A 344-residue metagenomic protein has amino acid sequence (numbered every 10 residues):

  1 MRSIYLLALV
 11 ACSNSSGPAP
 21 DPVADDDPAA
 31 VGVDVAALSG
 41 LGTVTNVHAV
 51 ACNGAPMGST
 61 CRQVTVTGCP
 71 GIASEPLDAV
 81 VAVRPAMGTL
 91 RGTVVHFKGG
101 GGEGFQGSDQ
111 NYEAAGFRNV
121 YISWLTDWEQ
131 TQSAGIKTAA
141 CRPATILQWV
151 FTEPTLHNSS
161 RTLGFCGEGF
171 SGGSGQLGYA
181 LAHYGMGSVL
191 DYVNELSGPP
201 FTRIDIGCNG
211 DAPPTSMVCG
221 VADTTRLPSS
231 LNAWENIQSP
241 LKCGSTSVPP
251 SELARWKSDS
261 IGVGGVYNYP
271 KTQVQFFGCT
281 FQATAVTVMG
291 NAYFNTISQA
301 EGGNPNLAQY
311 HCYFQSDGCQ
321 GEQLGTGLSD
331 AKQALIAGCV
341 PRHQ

Functional and structural regions predicted by a protein language model:
M1-S3, L7-A37: Ser/Thr-rich, Pro/Gly/Ala-heavy low-complexity intrinsically disordered linkers and tails of secreted extracellular
R62-Q63, P70-A86: A short loop-to-beta-strand scaffold at the N-terminal edge of the catalytic core in hydrolase folds
V80-R84, T89-G99: Short beta-strand element of the alpha/beta-hydrolase
Y112-Q130: Conserved alpha/beta-hydrolase
Q132-S159: Alpha/beta-hydrolase active-site loop
S160-G220: Primarily recognizes the serine-hydrolase "nucleophile elbow" in alpha/beta-hydrolase and SGNH/GDSL folds
T225-S316: Serine-hydrolase catalytic core
F314-Q344: Catalytic active-site module of serine/aspartate enzymes centered on a nucleophile-bearing elbow/loop
